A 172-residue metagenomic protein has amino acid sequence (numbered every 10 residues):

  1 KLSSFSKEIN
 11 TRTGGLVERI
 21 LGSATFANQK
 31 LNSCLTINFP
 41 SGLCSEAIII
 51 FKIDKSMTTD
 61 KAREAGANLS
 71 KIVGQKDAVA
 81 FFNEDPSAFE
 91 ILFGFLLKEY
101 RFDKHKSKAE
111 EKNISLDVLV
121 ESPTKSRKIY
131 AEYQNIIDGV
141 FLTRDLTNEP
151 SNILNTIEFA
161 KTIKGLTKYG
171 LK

Functional and structural regions predicted by a protein language model:
K1-K172: Short amphipathic alpha-helical segment within the helicase RecA-like ATPase core that mediates nucleic-acid
